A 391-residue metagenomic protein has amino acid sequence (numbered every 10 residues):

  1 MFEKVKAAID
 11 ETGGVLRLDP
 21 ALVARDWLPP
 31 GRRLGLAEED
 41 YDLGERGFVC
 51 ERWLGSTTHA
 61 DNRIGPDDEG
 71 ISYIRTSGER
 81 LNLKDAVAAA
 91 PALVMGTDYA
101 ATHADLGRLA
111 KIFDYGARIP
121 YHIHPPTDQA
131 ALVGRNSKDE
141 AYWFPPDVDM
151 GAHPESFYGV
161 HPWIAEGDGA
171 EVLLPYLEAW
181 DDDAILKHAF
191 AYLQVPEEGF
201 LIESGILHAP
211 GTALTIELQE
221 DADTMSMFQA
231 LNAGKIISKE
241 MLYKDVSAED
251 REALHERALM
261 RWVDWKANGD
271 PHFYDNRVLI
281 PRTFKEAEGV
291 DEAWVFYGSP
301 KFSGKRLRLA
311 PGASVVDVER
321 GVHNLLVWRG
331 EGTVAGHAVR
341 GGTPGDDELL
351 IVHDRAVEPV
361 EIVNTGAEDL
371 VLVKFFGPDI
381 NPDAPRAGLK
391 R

Functional and structural regions predicted by a protein language model:
M1-D168, N232-P271, G304: Transition-metal
A110-I112, I119, E140-W143, A191-Y192 (+2 more regions): His/acidic/aromatic-lined binding-pocket segments of jelly-roll/cupin-type domains and related regulatory beta-sandwich
D114-R118, P126, G134-S137, D147-M150 (+3 more regions): Ligand-binding loop in jelly-roll beta-barrel domains
I119-A130, P146-M150, P300-E319, T333 (+1 more regions): Conserved short histidine dyad/triad with adjacent acidic residue
F157-A184, I216-K266, G366-R391: Double-stranded beta-helix
A189-L201, T333-E361: Short acidic-glycine-tyrosine-enriched beta hairpin
E256-R320: Functionally critical, mid-to-C-terminal surface segments that flank or help form catalytic/ligand
